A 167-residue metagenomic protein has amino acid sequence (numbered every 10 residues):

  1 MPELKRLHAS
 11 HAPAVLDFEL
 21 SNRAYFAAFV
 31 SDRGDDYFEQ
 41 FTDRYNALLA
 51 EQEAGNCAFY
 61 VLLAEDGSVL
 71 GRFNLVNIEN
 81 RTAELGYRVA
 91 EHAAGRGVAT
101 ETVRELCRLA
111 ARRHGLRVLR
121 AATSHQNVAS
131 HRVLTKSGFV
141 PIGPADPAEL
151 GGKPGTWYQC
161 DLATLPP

Functional and structural regions predicted by a protein language model:
M1-L85, V89-H92, L150-P167: GNAT-family acyltransferases
A9, P13-L16, T100-R112: Amphipathic alpha-helical segments that line or abut small-molecule/effector binding pockets and mediate allosteric
G67, F73-V76, A99-V103, C107-L109 (+2 more regions): Short, contiguous, well-ordered secondary-structure segments
R88-V89, G95-L109, V128-K136: Conserved acetyl-CoA-binding loop-helix of GNAT-fold acetyltransferases
R113-A122: Conserved GNAT acetyl-CoA-binding A-motif
H114, K136-S137: Structural motif
A122, G138-W157: Conserved catalytic-core motifs of GNAT/GCN5-like acyltransferases
A122-T123, L162: Histidine- and aromatic-rich ligand-binding microenvironments
